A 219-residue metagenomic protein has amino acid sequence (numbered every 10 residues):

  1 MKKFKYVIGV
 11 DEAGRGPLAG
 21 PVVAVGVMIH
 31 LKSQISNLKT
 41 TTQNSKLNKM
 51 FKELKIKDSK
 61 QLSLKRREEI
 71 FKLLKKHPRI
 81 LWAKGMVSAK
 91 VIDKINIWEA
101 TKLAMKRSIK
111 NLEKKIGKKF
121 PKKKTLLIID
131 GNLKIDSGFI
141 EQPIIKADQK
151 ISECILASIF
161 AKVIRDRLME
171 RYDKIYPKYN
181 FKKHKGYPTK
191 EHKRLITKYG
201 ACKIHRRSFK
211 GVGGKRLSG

Functional and structural regions predicted by a protein language model:
M1-Q34, S45-G219: RNase H-like, Mg2+-dependent phosphodiesterase core, and more generally RNA phosphate-backbone-engaging helix-loop
S36-L38: Conserved positions within tandem-repeat grammars
T40-T42: Ala/Thr-enriched low-complexity intrinsically disordered regions
